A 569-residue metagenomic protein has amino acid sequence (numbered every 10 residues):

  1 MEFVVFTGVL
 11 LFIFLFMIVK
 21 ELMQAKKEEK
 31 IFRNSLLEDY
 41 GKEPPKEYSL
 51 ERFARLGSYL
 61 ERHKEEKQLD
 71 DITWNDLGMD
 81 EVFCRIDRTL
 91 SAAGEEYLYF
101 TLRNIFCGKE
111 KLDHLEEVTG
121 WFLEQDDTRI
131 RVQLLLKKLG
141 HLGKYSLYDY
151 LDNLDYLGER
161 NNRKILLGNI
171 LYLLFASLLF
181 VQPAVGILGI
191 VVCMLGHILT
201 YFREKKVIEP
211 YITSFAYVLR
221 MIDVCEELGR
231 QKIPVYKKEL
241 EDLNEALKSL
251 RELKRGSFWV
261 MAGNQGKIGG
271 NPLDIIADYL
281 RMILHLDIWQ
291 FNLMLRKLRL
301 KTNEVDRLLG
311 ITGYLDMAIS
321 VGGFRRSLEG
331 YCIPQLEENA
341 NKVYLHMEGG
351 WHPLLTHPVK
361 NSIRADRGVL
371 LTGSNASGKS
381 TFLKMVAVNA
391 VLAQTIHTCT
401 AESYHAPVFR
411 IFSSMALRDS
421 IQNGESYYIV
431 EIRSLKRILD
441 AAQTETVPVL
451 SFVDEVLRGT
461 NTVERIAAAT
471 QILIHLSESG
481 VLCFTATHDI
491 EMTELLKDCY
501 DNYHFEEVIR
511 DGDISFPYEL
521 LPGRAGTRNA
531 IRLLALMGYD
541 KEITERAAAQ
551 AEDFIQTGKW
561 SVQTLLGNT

Functional and structural regions predicted by a protein language model:
M1-S374, F382-L383, A387, A393-R410 (+1 more regions): Alpha-helical coupling/stalk and coiled-coil linker elements that connect catalytic or binding modules and transmit
V321, L328-T569: ATPase nucleotide-binding head domains, primarily ABC-like/P-loop NTPase cores
